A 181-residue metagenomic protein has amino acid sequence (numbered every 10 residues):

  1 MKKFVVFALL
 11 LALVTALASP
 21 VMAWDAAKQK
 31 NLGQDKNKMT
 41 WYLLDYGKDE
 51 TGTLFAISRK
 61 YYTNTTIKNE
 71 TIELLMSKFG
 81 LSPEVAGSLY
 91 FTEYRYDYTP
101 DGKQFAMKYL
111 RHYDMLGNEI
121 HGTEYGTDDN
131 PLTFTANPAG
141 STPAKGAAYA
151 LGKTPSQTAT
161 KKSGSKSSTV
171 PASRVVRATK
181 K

Functional and structural regions predicted by a protein language model:
M1-F4: Positively charged n-region of N-terminal signal peptides that target proteins for export
A8-A16: Bacterial N-terminal signal peptides
V21-K181: N-terminal secretory-pathway/extracellular module detecting exported/lumenal segments and adjacent signal-anchor/first
